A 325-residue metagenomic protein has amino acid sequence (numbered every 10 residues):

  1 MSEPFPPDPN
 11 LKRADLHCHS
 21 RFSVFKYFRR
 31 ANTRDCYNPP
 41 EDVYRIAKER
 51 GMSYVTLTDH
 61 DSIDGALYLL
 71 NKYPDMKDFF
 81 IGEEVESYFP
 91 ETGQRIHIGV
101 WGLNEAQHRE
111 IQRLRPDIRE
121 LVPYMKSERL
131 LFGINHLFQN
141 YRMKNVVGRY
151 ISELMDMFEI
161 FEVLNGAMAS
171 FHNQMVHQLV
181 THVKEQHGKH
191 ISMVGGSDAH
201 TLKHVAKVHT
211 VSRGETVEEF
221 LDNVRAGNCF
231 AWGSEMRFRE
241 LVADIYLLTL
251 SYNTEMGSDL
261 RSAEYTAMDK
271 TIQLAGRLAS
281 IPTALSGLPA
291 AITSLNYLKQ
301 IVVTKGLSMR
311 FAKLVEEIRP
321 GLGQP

Functional and structural regions predicted by a protein language model:
M1-G93, K203, A291-P325: An N-terminally biased module of ancient metal coordination in phosphate/nucleic-acid-related enzymes
E3, R13-T33, E105-T210, S234-R237 (+2 more regions): Domain-core and long-helix interface of multi-subunit machines
N32-T33, Y73-M76, H97-V100, Y150-E153 (+1 more regions): Short, hinge-like loop/turn segments at secondary-structure boundaries
F80-E84, L154-G166, V217-L221, R225: Acidic, His- and aromatic-enriched active-site or binding-groove loops in soluble protein domains that engage sugars
Y88-R95, F171-N173, V205, L221-R225: Short, charged, surface-exposed secondary-structure boundary motifs
Q94-H108: A basic- and aromatic-enriched beta-loop-alpha substructure that forms the phosphate/nucleotide- and DNA/RNA-contacting
A199-E255: Binuclear metal-dependent phosphoesterase catalytic core
F230-R310: A short C-terminal boundary segment appended to hydrolase-like catalytic domains
